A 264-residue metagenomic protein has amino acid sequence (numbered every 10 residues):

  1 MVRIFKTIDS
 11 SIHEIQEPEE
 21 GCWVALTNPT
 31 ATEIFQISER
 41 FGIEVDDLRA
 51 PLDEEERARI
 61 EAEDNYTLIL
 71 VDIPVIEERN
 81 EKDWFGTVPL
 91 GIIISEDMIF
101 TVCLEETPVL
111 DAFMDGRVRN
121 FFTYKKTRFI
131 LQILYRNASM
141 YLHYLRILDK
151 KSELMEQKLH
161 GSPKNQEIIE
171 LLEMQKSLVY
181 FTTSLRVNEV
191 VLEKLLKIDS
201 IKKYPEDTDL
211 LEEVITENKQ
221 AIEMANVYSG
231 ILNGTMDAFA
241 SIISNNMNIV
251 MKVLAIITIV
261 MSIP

Functional and structural regions predicted by a protein language model:
M1-E206, L210-M224: Peripheral, non-transmembrane regulatory/ligand-interaction domains of membrane transport proteins
V179, N226, T258-M261: Residue-level signal for the membrane-embedded core of alpha-helical transmembrane segments, especially mid-helix
E193-L196, N226-M251: C-terminal helix-coil-helix/basic helical segment that borders enzyme active sites and/or dimer interfaces and provides
N246-P264: Bilayer-spanning, highly hydrophobic alpha-helical transmembrane segments
